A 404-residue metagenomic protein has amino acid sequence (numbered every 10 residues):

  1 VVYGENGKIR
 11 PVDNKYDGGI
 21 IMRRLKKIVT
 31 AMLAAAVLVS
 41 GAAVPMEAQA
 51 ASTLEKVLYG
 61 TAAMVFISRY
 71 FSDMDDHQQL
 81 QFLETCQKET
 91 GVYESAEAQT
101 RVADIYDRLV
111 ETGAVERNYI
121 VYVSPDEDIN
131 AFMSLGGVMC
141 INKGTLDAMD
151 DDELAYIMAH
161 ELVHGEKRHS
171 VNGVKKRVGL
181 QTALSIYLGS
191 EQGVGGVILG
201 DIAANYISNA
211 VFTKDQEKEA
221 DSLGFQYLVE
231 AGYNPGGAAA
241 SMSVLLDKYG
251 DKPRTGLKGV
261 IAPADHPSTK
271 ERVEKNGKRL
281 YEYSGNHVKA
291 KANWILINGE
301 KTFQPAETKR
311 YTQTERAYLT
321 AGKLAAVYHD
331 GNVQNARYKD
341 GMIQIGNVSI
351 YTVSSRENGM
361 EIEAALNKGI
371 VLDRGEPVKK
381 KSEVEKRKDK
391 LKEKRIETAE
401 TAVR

Functional and structural regions predicted by a protein language model:
V1-I21: Short, Lys/Arg-enriched N-terminal segments with co-localized hydrophobic residues within the first ~10-30 amino acids
R23-M32: Bacterial N-terminal signal peptides that target proteins for export
A31, A50-L80, E111-E116, K214 (+5 more regions): C-terminal capping/extension segments of zinc metalloprotease domains
M32-S40: Bacterial N-terminal signal peptides
V39-E47: C-terminal segment of classical bacterial N-terminal signal peptides
A51-G179, E230-A231, D251-L257: Peri-catalytic and regulatory segments of divalent metal-dependent proteins
L58-A63, G179-S208: Membrane-active amphipathic alpha-helices enriched in small hydrophobic residues
E84-G91, D107-A114, D147-D150, V163-V171 (+9 more regions): Sec-exported extracytoplasmic/periplasmic mature domains
